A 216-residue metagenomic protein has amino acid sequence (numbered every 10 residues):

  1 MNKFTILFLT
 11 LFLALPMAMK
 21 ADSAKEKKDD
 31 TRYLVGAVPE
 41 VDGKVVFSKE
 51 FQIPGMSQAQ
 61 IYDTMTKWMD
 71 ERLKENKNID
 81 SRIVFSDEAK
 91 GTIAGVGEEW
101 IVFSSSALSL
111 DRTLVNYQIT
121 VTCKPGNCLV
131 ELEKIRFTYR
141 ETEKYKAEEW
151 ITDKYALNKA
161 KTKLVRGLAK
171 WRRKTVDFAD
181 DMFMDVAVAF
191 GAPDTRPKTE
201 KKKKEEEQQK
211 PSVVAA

Functional and structural regions predicted by a protein language model:
M1-A24: Bacterial Sec-dependent N-terminal signal peptides
K20-A216: Ser/Thr-rich, low-complexity intrinsically disordered terminal regions
